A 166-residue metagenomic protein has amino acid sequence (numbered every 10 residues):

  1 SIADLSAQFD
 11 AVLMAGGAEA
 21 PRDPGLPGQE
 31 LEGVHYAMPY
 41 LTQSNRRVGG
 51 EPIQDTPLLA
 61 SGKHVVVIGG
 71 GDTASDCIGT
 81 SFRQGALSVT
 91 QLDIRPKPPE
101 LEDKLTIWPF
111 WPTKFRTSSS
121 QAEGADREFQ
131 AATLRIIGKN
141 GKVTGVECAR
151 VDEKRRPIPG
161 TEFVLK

Functional and structural regions predicted by a protein language model:
S1-R22, R46-D55, F82-K166: A Rossmann-like FAD-binding core segment of flavoenzymes
P21-Q84: Glycine-rich dinucleotide-binding loop and its adjacent helix/turn
